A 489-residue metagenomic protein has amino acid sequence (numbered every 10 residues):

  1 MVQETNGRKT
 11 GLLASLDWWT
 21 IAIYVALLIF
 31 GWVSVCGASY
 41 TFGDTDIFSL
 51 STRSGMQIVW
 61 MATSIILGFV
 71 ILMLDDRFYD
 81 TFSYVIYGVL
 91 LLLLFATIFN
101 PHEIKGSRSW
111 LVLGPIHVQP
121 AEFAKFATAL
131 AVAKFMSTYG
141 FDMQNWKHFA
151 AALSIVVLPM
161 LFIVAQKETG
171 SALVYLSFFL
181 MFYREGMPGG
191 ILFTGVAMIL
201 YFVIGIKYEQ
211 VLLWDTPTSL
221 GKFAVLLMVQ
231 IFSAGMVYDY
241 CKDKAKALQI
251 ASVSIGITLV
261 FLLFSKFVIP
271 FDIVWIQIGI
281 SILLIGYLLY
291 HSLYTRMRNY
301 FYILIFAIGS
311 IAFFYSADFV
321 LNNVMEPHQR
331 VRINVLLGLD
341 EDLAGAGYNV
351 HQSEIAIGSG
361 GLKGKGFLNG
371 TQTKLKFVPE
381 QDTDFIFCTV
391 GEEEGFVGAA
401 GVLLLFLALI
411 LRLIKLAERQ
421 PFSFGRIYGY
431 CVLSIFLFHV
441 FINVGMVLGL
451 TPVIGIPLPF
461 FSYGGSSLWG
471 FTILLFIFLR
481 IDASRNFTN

Functional and structural regions predicted by a protein language model:
M1-G7, S233-Y238, Q249-F261, N443-N489: A juxtamembrane structural motif centered on a specific transmembrane helix
G7-Y24, S54: N-terminal membrane topogenic signal
L12-A14, F149, L375-V378, Q420-P421: Helix-boundary and loop/linker segments of multi-pass membrane transporters
V25-S34, T41-G43, I47-A344, C388-M446 (+2 more regions): Hydrophobic alpha-helical transmembrane segments of multi-pass inner membrane proteins, especially in bacterial systems
P115-A124, Q166-K167, G361, V453-T472: Glycine/serine-rich anion-binding loops at beta->alpha junctions that coordinate negatively charged ligand groups
E168-L173, G364-G370, Q381-T383, I454 (+2 more regions): Transmembrane helix boundary and interhelical junction motifs in multipass membrane proteins
E354-I357, G361-E394: Long extracytoplasmic/lumenal interhelical loops at the membrane interface of multi-pass membrane proteins
